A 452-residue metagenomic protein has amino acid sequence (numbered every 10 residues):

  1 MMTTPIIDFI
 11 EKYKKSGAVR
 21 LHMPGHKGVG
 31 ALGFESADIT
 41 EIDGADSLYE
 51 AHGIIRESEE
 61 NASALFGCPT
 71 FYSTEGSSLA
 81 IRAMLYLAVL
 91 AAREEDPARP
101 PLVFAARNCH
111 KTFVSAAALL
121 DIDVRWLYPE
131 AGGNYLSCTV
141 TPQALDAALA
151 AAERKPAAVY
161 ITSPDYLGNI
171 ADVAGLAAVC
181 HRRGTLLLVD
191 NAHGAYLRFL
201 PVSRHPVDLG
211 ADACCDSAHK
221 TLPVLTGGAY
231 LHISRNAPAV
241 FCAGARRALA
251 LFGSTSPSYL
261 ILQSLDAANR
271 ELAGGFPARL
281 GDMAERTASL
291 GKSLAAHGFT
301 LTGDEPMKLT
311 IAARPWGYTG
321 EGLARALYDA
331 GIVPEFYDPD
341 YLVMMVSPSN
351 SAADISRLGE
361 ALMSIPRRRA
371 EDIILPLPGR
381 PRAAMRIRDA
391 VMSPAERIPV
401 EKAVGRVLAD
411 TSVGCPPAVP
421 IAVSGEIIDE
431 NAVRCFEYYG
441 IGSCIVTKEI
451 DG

Functional and structural regions predicted by a protein language model:
M1-G53, T185: N-terminal "arm"/small-domain region of PLP-dependent enzymes with the aminotransferase-like
M2-E11, E50, E75-T300: Conserved PLP-enzyme active-site core in the AAT-like
E35-L79: Conserved N-terminal alpha-helix of the aminotransferase class I/II PLP-enzyme fold
P69-T70, R99-V103, I421: Short active-site oxyanion
T70-F71, V124, P334: Generic structural signal for residues in well-ordered beta-strands
V103, L362, E437-G452: Surface-exposed interaction regions enriched in Ser/Thr/Asp/Glu that occur as long low-complexity tracts or repetitive
K292-I441: Conserved C-terminal alpha-helix-loop-beta "cap" of PLP-dependent enzymes that closes/shapes the active-site mouth
